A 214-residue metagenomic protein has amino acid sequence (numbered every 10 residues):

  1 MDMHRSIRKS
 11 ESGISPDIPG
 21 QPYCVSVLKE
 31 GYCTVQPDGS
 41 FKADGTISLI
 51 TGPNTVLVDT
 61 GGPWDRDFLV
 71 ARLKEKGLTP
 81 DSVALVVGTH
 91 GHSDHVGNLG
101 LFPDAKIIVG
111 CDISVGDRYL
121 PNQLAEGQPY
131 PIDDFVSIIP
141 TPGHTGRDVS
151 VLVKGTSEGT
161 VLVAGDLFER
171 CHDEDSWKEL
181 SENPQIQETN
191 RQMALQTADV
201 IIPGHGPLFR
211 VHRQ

Functional and structural regions predicted by a protein language model:
M1-P53, T189, M193-V200, R210-Q214: Zn-dependent metallo-beta-lactamase
R8-K9, P16, A71, G100-L101 (+2 more regions): Metallo-beta-lactamase
P22, G77-P80, F135, L195: Alpha-helix termination/capping residues and helix-transition junctions
V27-E30, G45-T51, V56, G127-T156: Core dinuclear metal-dependent hydrolase active-site scaffold
C33-G39, P63-D65, L85-V86, I138-P142 (+1 more regions): Short, flexible loop segments at the rims of nucleotide/cofactor-binding pockets, characterized by
D38, A43-D44, G61-P131: Active-site HxH/HxHxD metal-binding segment of metal-dependent hydrolases
V58-G61, S82-H92, I108-C111, P140-G143 (+3 more regions): Active-site neighborhood of phospho(di)ester-bond hydrolases with catalytic His/Asp-centered motifs
G146-Q214: Metallo-beta-lactamase
